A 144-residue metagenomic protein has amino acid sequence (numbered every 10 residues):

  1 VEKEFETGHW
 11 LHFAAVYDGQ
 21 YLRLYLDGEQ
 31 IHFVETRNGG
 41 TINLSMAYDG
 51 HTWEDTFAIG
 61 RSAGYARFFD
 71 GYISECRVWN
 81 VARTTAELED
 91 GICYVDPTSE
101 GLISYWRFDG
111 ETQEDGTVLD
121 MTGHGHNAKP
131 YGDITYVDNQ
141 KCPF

Functional and structural regions predicted by a protein language model:
V1-L44, A63, Y131-F144: Extracellular glycan-interaction surfaces
E2-L11, V16, D49-W53, Y65-Y72 (+1 more regions): Extracellular/lumenal carbohydrate-interaction signature centered on repeated Trp-anchored short motifs
H12, T56, E75, S104-Y105 (+1 more regions): Extracellular/lumenal ectodomain signal focusing on beta-strand-rich modules and carbohydrate-recognition contexts
F13, I73-V78, D120: Extracellular beta-strand elements of beta-rich domains used for carbohydrate recognition/degradation or cell-matrix
G19-Y21, E29-Q30, A63-G64, V78-E87 (+1 more regions): Acidic glycine-/aspartate-rich tracts in secreted/extracellular proteins
A47-E75, R83-G91: Extracellular glycan-interaction patches encoded by glycine-rich segments
Y48, E89-F144: Extracytoplasmic low-complexity segments
